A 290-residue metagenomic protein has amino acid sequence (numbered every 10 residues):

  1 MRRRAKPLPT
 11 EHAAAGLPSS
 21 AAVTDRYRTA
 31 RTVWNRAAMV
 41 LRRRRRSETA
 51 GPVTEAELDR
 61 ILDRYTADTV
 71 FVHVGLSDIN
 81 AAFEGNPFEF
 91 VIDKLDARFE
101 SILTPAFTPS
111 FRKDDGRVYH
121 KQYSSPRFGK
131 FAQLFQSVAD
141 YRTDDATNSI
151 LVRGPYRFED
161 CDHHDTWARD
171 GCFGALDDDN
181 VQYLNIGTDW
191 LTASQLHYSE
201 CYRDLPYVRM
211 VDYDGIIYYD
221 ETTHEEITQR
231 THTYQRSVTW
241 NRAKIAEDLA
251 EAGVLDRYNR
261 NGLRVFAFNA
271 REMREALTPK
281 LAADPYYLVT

Functional and structural regions predicted by a protein language model:
M1-T290: N-terminal and secondary-structure boundary signal
